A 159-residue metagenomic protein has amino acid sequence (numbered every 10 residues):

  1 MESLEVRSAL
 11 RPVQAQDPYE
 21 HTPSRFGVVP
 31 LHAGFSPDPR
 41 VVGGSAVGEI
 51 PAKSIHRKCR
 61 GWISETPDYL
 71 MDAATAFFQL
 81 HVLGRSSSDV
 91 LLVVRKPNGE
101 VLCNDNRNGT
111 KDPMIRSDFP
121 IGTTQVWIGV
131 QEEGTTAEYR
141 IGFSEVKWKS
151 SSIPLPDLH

Functional and structural regions predicted by a protein language model:
M1-R7: Bacterial N-terminal signal peptides
R7-A15: Sec/Tat signal peptide C-region and signal peptidase I cleavage site
A15-K53: Predominantly extracellular/luminal regions of secreted and cell-surface proteins, especially disulfide-bonded
S45-R60, E100-N104, N108, I141 (+1 more regions): Lectin-like carbohydrate-binding module/patch detector with strong preference for beta-trefoil
P51-Q79: Non-catalytic, beta-strand-enriched accessory regions in extracellular/secretory proteins and membrane protein
L70-S86, L92, T124-G129: Hydrophobic beta-strand segments within beta-rich accessory/binding domains
V93-G142, D157-L158: Noncatalytic accessory or regulatory domains flanking protease catalytic cores in secreted, cell-surface, and selected
W148-L158: Low-complexity, Pro/Ser/Thr- and charge-rich linker/hinge segments at domain boundaries
